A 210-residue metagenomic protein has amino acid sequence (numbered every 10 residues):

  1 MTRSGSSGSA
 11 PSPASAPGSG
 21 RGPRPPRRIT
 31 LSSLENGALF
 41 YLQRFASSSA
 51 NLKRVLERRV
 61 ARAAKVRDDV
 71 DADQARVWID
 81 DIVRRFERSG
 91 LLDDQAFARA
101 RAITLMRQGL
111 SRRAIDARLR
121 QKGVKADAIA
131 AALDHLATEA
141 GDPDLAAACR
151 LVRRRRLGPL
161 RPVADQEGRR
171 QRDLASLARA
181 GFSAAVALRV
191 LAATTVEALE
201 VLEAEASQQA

Functional and structural regions predicted by a protein language model:
M1-A210: An alpha-helical, amphipathic repeat domain used for nucleic-acid recognition, typified by the mTERF helical solenoid
